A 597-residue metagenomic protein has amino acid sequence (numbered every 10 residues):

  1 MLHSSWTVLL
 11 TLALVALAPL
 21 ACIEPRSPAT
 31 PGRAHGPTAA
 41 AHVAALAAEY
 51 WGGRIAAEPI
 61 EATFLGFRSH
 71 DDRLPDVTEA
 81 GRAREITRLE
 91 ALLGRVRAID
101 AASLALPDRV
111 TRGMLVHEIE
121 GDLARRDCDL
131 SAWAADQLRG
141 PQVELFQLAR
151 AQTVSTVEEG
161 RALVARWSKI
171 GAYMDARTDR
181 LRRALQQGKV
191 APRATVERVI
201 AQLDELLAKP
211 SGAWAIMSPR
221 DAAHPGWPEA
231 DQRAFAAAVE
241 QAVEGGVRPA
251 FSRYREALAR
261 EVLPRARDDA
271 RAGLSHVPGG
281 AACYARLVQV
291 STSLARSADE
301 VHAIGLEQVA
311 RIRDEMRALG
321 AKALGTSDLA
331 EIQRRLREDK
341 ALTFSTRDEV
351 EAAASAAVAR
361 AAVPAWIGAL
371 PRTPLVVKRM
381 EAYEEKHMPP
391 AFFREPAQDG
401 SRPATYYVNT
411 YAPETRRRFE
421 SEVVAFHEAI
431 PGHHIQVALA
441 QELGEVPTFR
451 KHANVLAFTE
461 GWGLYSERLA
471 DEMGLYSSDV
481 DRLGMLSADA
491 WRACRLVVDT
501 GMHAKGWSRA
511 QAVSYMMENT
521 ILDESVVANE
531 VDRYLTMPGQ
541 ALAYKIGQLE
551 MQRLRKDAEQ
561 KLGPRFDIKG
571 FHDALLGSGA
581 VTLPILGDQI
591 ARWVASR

Functional and structural regions predicted by a protein language model:
M1-L10: Bacterial N-terminal signal peptides that target proteins for export
V15-A16: Residue-level signal for mature regions of secreted extracellular proteins and peptides
P19-A21: C-terminal motif of bacterial Sec signal peptides marking the signal peptidase cleavage site
I23-R597: N-terminal maturation segment of proteins
